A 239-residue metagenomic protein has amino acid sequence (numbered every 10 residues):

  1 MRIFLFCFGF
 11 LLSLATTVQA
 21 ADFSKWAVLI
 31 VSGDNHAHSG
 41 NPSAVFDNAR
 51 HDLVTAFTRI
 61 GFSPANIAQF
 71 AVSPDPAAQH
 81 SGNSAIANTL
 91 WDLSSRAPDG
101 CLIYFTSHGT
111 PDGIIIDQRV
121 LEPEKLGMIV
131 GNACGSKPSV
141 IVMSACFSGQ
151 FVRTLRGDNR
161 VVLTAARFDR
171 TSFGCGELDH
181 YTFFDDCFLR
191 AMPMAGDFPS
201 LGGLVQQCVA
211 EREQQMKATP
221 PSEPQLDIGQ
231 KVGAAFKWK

Functional and structural regions predicted by a protein language model:
R2-A15: Bacterial N-terminal signal peptides
T16-D99, G174-T182, I228, V232-K239: Boundary/activation segment at the start of structured domains
S24-S39, S107-H108, A166, C187-P193: Cell-envelope and extracellular/periplasmic
A27-S32, N66-A71, C101-T106, S139-S144 (+1 more regions): Structural recognition of the beta-strand scaffold that forms the well-ordered cores of secreted hydrolase catalytic
D34-H38, P64, S73-A77, S107-G113 (+4 more regions): Solvent-exposed loop/turn segments at secondary-structure junctions within structured extracellular/periplasmic domains
A44-D52, A56, F62, S81 (+8 more regions): Extracytoplasmic/secreted proteins, especially bacterial periplasmic and envelope-associated proteins
R96-P98, F105-G135: A short, glycine/acidic-enriched catalytic loop
V140-E223: Active-site-proximal C-terminal subdomain of hydrolase catalytic domains
